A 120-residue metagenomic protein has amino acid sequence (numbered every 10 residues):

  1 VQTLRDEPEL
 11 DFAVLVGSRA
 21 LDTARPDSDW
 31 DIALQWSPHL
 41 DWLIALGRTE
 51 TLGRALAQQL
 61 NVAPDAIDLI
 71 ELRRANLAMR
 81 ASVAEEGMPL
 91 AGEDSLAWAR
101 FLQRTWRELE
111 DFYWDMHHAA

Functional and structural regions predicted by a protein language model:
V1-F12, A20-P26, H39-A120: Catalytic core of pol beta-like nucleotidyltransferases
S28-W30: Change "...and in nucleic-acid phosphodiester-cleaving endonucleases..." to "...and in nucleic-acid processing enzymes
A33-S37: Short hydrophobic/aromatic beta-strand micro-patches that form the beta-sheet surface supporting nucleotide- or nucleic
